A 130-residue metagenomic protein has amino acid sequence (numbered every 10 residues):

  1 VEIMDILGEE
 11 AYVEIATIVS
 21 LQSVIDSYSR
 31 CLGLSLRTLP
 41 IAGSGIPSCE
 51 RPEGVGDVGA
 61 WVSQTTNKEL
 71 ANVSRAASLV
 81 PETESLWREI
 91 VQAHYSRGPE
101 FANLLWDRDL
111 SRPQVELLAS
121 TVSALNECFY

Functional and structural regions predicted by a protein language model:
V1-Y130: Hydrophobic alpha-helical segments
